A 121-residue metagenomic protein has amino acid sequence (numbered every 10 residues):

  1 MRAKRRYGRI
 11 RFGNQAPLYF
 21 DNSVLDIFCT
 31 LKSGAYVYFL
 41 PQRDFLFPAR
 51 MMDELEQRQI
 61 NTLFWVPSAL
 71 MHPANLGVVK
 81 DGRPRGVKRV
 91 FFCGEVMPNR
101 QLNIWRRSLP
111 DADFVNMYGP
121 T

Functional and structural regions predicted by a protein language model:
M1-T121: Motif- and composition-driven signal specific to adenylation
